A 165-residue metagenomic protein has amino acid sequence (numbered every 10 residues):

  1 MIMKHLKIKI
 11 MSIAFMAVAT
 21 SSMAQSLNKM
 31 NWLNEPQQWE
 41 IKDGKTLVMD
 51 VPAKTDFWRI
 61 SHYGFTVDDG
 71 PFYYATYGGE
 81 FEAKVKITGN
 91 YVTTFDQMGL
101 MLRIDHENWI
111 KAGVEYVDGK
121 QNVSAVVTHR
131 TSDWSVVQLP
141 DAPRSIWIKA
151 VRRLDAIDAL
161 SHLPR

Functional and structural regions predicted by a protein language model:
M1-S26: Bacterial Sec-dependent N-terminal signal peptides
Q25-R165: Extracellular glycan-recognition regions
